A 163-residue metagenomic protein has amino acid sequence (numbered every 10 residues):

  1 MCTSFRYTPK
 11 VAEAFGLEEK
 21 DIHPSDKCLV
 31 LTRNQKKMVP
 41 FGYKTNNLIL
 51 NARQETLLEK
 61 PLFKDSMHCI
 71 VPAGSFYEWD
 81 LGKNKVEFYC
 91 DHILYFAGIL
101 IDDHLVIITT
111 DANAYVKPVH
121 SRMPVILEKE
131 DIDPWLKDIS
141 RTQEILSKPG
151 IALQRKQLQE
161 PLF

Functional and structural regions predicted by a protein language model:
M1-F163: Short linear sequence motif anchored by a di-proline
